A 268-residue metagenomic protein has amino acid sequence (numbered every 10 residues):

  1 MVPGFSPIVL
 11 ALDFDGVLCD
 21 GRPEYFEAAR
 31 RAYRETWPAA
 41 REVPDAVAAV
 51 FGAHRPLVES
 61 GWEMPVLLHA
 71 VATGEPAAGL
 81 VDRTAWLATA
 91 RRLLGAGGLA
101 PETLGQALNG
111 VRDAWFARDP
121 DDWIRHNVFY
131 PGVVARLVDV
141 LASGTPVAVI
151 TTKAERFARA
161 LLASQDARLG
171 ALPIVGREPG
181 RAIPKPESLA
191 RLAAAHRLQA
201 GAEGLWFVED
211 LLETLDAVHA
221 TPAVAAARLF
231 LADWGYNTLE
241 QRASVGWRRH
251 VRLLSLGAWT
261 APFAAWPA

Functional and structural regions predicted by a protein language model:
F5-A11: Extreme N-terminal starter segment of soluble prokaryotic enzymes
V17-L161, A171, V175: Alpha-helical substrate-recognition element adjacent to the catalytic core
R22, A158-S164, K185-S188, L215-T221 (+1 more regions): A short acidic (Asp/Glu
A163-R168, R191-R197, H219-F230: Short, surface-exposed basic-aromatic patches at helix termini and helix-loop junctions that form
R168-E187: A short, structured active-site edge motif that brings together acidic residues
I174-V175, R248-A261: Short acidic-hydrophobic, aromatic-tinged amphipathic segments that line or gate anion-handling sites
K185-H219: Conserved Lys-Pro-Asp/Glu-containing loop-to-beta segment of HAD-superfamily phosphomonoesterases, centered on
F207-R252: Acidic, Mg2+-coordinating phosphoryl-transfer loop and its flanking beta/alpha structural elements, shared across
